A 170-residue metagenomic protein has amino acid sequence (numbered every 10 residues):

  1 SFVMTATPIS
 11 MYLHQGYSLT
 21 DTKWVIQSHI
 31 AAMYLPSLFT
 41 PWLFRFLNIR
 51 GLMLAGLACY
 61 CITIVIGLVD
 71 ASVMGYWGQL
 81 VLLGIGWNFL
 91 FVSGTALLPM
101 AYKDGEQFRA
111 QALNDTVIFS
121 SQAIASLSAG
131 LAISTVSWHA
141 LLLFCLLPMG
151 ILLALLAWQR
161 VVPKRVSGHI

Functional and structural regions predicted by a protein language model:
T5-V25: Short amphipathic helix-loop junctions that connect adjacent transmembrane helices in Major Facilitator Superfamily/SLC
L35-I49, I133: Helix-to-loop junctions at the C-terminal end of transmembrane segments in multipass secondary transporters
G51-V65, L146: Structural signature of the two symmetry-related core transmembrane helices
M74-L82: Paired small-residue
F89-Y102: Intracellular juxtamembrane helix-capping segments at the cytosolic ends of symmetry-related transmembrane helices
E106-T135: A late C-terminal transmembrane helix in Major Facilitator Superfamily
L131-M149: A membrane-interface helix-boundary motif in multi-pass transporters
L146-I170: Multi-pass alpha-helical transporter architecture, strongest for 12-TM Major Facilitator/SLC carriers used
